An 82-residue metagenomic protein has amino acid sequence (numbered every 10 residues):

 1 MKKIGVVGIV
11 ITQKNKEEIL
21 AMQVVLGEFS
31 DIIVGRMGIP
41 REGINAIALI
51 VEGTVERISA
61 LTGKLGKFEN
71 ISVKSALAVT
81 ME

Functional and structural regions predicted by a protein language model:
M1-E82: Long, contiguous binding/interaction regions
